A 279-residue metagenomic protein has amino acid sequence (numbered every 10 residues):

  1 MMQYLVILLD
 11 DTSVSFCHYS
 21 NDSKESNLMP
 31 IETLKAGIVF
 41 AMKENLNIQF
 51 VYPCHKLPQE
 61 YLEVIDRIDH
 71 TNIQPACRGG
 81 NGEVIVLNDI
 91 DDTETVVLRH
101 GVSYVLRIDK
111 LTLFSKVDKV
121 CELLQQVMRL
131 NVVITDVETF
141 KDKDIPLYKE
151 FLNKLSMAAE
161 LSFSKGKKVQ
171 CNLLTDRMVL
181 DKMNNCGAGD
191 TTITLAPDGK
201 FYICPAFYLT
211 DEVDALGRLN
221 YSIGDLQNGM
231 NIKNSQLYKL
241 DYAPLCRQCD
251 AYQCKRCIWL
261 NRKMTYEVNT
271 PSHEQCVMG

Functional and structural regions predicted by a protein language model:
M1-N81: Conserved alpha-helical substructure of the radical SAM core
S13, N185-C186, C204, C246-C249 (+1 more regions): Functionally engaged cysteine thiol sites
K24, V86-P197, Y202, A206-A215: Radical SAM enzyme [4Fe-4S]-AdoMet core and its adjacent flexible, acidic and glycine-rich loops/tails across
E44-L46, Q126, L245: Short loop/turn motifs at secondary-structure junctions
N47-I48, G82, R129-V132, Q248 (+1 more regions): Residues at the N-termini of beta-strands
Y208-G279: Flexible mid-to-C-terminal extensions adjoining Fe-S/redox cofactors in radical SAM and related proteins
